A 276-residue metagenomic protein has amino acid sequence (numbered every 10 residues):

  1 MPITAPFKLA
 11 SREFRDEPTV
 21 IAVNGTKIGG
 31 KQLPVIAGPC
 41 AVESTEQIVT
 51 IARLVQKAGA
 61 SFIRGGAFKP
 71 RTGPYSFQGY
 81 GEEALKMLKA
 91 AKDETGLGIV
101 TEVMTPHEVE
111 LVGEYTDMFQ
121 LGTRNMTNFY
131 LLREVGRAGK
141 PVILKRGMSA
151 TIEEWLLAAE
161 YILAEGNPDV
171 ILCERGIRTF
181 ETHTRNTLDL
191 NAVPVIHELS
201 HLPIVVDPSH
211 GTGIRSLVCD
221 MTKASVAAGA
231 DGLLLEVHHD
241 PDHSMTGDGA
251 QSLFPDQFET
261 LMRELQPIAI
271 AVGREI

Functional and structural regions predicted by a protein language model:
P2-I36, R263, I270-I276: N-terminal amphipathic alpha-helix/helix-capping segment at the start of soluble metabolic enzymes
A22-V23, I28, A138-D240: Catalytic alpha/beta core domains of metabolic enzymes, predominantly
L33-T50, P74-Q78, G98-E102, G122-T123 (+2 more regions): Active-site mouth loops of central-metabolism enzymes
P34-P39, S61-G65, I99-E102, D117-L121 (+4 more regions): Hydrophobic faces of well-ordered beta-strands that scaffold small-molecule active sites in alpha/beta enzyme cores
A37, E43, A52, Q56-K57 (+2 more regions): Long, contiguous binding/interaction regions
R64-E83, H239-S252: Glycine-rich, proline-tolerant flexible connector loops at the mouths of alpha/beta enzymes
F77-T101, E134-P141, L190-V205, Q251-R274: Alpha-helix-loop-beta-strand connector modules within alpha/beta enzyme cores
Y80, G96-T105, D117-Y130, P141-I152 (+2 more regions): Catalytic beta/alpha-barrel core
